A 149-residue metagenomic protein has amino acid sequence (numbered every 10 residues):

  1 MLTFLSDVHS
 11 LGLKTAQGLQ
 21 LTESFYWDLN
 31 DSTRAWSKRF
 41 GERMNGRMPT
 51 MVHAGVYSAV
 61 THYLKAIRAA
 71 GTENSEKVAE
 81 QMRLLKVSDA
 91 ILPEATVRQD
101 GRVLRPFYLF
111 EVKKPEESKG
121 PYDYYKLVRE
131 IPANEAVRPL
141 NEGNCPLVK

Functional and structural regions predicted by a protein language model:
M1-T22: Extracellular/periplasmic bilobed ligand-binding domains
M1-T3, T22-Y26, D100, V112-K113: Active-site-proximal beta-strand/loop segments in catalytic clefts of secreted hydrolases
V8, L29-N30, E117-G120: Short, solvent-exposed loop/turn elements at domain surfaces
S10-Q17, G41-R43, A90-I91: Ligand-binding "clamshell"
G12-T15, N74, D100-V103: Extracellular/periplasmic catalytic domains that process cell-envelope and extracellular macromolecules
Y26-K86: Extracellular/periplasmic ligand-binding modules, especially the Venus flytrap/periplasmic-binding
L84-K86, A90-K149: Solvent-exposed, acidic/polar segments of extracytosolic/periplasmic ligand-binding ectodomains
